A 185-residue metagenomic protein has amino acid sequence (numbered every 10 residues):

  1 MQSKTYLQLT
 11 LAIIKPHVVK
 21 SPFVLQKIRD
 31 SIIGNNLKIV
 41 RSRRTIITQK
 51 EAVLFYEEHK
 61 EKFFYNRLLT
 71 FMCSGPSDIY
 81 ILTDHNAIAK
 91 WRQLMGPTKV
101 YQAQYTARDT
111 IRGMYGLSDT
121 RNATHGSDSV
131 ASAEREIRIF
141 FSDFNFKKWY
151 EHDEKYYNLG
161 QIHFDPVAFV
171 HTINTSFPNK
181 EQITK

Functional and structural regions predicted by a protein language model:
M1-K185: Non-catalytic terminal and connector segments of soluble metabolic enzymes
